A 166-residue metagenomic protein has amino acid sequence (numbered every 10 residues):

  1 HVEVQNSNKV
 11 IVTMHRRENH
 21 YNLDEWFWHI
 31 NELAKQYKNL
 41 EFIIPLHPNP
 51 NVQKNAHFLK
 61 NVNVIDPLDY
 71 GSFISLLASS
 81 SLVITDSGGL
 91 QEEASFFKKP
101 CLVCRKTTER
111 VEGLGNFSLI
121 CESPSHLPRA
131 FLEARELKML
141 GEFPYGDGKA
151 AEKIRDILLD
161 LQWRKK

Functional and structural regions predicted by a protein language model:
H1-I44, N49-K166: Nucleotide-activated sugar donor-binding and catalytic core shared by glycosyltransferases and related lipid-linked
